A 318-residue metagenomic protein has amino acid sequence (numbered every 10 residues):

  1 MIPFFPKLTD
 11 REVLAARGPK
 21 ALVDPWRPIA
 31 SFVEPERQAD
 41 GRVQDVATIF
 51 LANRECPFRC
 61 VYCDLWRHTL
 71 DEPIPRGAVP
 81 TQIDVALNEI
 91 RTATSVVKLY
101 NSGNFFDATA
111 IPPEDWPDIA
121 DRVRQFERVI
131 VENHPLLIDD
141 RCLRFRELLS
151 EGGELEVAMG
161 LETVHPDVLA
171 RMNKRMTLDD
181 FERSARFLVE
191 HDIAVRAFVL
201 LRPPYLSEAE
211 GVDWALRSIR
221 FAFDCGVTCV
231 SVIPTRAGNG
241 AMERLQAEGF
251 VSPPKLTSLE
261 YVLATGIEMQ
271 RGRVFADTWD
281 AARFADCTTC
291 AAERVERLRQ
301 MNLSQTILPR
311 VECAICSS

Functional and structural regions predicted by a protein language model:
M1-A39, F223, T235-S318: Auxiliary Fe-S-binding modules of radical SAM enzymes
A21-L70, D84-Y100: N-terminal pre-triad scaffold of radical SAM enzymes
W66-Q82, A86-I111, R122-D139, E154-F181 (+1 more regions): Core AdoMet radical
A86-T92, D118-R124, R144-E154, R186-D192 (+1 more regions): Acidic (Asp/Glu)-rich catalytic clusters
G103-F105, P135-L137, T163-H165, L201-Y205 (+2 more regions): Active-site-proximal loop/turn and secondary-structure-junction residues that shape catalytic pockets, frequently
T109-P117, D139-L149, E208-A209: Distinct, well-ordered alpha-helical segments
I130, P166-K174, L201-A209, E248-F250: Surface-exposed cleft-lining segments at the edges of enzyme active sites
D179-A241, E260-T278: Conserved C-terminal portion of the radical SAM core fold that forms the substrate/S-adenosylmethionine-binding
